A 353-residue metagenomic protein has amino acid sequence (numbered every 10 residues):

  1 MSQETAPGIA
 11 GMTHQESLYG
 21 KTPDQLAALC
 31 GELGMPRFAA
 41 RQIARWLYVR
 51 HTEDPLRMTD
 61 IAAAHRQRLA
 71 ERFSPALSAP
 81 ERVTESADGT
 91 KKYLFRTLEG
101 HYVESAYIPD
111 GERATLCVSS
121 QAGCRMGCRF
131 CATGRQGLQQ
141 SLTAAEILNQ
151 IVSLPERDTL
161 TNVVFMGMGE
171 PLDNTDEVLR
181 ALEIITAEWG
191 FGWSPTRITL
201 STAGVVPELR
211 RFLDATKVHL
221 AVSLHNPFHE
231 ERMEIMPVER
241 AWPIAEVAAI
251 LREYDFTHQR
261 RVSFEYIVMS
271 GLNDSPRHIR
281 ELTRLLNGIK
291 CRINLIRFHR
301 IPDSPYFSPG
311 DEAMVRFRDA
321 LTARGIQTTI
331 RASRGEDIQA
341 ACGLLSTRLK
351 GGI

Functional and structural regions predicted by a protein language model:
M1-V103, P109, R252-R260, V268-I353: Auxiliary Fe-S-binding modules of radical SAM enzymes
S86, S119-S120, S201, S223: Short linear Ser/Thr-Pro motifs
K91, V103, A114-V118, M126 (+1 more regions): Generic beta-strand structural signal
Y107-I108, E177: Residue-level structural signal for beta-strand termini and adjacent loop
P109-E146: Canonical Radical SAM [4Fe-4S] cluster-binding loop centered on the CxxxCxxC motif and its immediate flanking residues
A145, N149-R157: Ferredoxin-type iron-sulfur electron-transfer modules in oxidoreductases and energy-metabolism complexes
P155-N162, G167-R331: Conserved AdoMet/S-adenosylmethionine-binding subsite of the radical SAM
